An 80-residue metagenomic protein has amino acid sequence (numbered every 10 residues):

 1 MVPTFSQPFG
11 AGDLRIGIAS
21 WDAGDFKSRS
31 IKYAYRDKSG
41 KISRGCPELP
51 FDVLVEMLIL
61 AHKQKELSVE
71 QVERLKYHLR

Functional and structural regions predicted by a protein language model:
M1-D13: Negatively charged, low-complexity tracts enriched in Asp/Glu with abundant Ser/Thr
F5, A19-W21, H62: Compositionally biased, intrinsically disordered low-complexity segments
L14-P47: A short, structured beta-strand/loop element
K38-R80: Mixed-charge, Lys/Arg-enriched low-complexity segments
